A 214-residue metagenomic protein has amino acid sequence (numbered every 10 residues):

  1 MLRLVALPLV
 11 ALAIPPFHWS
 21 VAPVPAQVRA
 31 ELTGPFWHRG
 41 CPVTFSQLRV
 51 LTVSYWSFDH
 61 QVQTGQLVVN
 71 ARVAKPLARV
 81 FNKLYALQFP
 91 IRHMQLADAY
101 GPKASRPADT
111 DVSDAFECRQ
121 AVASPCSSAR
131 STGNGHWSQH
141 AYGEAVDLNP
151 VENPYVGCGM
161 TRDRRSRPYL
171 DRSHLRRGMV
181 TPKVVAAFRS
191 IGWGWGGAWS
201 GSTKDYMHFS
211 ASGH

Functional and structural regions predicted by a protein language model:
M1-L7: Sec-dependent signal peptide recognition, specifically the positively charged N-region followed immediately by
A13-Q61: N-terminal module-boundary/linker segments of secreted carbohydrate-active enzymes
G34-P42, D98-A104, G133-W137, V180: Intrinsically disordered, low-complexity boundary segments flanking structured domains
V43-D111: Active-site acidic/histidine clusters and adjacent loop/turn architecture that either coordinate catalytic ions
S54-W56, R79-P90, R119, V151-P154 (+1 more regions): Structured segments of extracytoplasmic/periplasmic soluble domains in secreted or envelope-associated proteins
Q88-R92, A104-P150: Mid-length scaffold segments of soluble, non-membrane domains
S127-H214: Catalytic cores and adjacent binding grooves of peptidoglycan-active enzymes
